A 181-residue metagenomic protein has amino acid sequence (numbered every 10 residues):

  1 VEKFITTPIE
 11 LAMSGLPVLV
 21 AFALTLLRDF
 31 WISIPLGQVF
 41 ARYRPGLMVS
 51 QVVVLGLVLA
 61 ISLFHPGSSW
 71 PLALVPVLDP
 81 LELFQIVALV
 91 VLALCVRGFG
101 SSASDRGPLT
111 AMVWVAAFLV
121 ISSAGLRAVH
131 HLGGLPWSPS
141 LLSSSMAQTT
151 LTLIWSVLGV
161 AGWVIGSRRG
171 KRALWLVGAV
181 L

Functional and structural regions predicted by a protein language model:
V1-L181: Alpha-helical transmembrane segments of multi-pass membrane proteins
